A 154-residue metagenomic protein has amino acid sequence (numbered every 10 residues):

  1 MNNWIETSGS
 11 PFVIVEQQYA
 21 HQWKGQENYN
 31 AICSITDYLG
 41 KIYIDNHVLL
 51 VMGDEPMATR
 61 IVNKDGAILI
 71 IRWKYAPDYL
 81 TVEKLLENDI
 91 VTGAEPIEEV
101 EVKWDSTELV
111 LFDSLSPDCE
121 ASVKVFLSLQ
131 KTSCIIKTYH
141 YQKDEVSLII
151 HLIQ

Functional and structural regions predicted by a protein language model:
M1-G93, D144-Q154: Primarily secretory-pathway and cell-envelope proteins
V62-K64, W104, L129-Q130: Flexible, charged surface loops at secondary-structure boundaries
L86-S122: Extended, solvent-exposed segments with strong compositional bias
T107, K143-D144: Beta-strand-connecting loop/turn residues
L115, H140-Q142: Short, flexible loop/turn elements at secondary-structure junctions
V125: Phosphate-end processing signature that detects enzymes handling 5′-triphosphorylated RNA and polyphosphate
L129-Y139: A glycine-anchored, Pro-Gly-centered beta-turn/N-cap motif
